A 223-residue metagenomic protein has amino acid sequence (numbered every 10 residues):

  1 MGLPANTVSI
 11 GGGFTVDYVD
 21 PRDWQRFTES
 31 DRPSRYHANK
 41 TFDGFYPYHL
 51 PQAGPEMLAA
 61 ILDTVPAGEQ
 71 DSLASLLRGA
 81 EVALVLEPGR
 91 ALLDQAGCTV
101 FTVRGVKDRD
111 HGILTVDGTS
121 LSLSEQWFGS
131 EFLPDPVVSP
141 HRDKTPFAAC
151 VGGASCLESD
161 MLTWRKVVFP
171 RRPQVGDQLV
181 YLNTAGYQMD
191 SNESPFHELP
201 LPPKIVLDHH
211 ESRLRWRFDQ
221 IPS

Functional and structural regions predicted by a protein language model:
G2-N6, A80-V82: Short, well-ordered coil/turn segments that N-cap beta-strands
A5-N6, T15-D43: Internal, charge-rich low-complexity segments
V8-D17, P88-R90: Glycine-rich beta-strand-to-loop/alpha-helix junction loops that act as flexible
D31, Y36-S223: Charged (often Lys/Glu-rich) extended helix/loop segments that serve as interaction or gating elements
